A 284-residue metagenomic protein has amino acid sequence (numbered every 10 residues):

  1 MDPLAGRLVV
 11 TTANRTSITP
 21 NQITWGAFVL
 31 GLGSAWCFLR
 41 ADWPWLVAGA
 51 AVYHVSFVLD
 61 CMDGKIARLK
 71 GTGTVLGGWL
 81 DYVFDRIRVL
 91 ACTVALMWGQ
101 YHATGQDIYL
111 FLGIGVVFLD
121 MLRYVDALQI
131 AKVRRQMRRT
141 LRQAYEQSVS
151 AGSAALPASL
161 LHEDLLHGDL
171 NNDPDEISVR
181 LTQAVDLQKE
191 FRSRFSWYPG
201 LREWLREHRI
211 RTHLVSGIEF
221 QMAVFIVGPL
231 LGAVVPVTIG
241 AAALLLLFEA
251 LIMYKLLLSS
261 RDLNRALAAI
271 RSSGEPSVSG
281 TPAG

Functional and structural regions predicted by a protein language model:
M1-A5, V9, Q129-G284: C-terminal membrane-associated helical module and adjoining short loops/tails
T11-T12, L32-W36, V224-V227: Alpha-helical transmembrane segments of multipass membrane proteins
P20-L76, T93, L112-V116, V237: Membrane-embedded alpha-helical segments that form the functional core of polytopic membrane enzymes, especially those
P20-W25, D81-V89, L205-F220: Select subsegments of transmembrane alpha-helices in polytopic membrane proteins, especially boundary-proximal
A27-V29, F118-R135: Hydrophobic alpha-helical membrane-embedded segments
G31-L39, L96-G99, Y124-L128, I252 (+1 more regions): Structural signal for membrane-spanning alpha-helices in multi-pass inner-membrane proteins, emphasizing helix cores
L39-L46, H102-D107, P229-G240: Transmembrane helix interruption/hinge and helix-loop junction motifs
Y53-L59, V116-R123, A241-F248: Alpha-helical transmembrane segments of multi-pass membrane proteins
